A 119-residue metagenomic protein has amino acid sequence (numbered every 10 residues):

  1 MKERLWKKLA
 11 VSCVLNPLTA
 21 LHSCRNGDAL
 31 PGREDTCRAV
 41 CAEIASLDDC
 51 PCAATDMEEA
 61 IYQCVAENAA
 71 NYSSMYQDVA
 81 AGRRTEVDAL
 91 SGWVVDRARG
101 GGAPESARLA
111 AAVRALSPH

Functional and structural regions predicted by a protein language model:
M1-W6, T55-E59: All-alpha amphipathic helical-bundle segments outside canonical DNA-binding/catalytic cores that form hydrophobic
K2-A45: Active-site-proximal catalytic alpha-helix in oxidoreductases
R38-H119: NAD(P)-dependent Rossmann-like dehydrogenase/reductase catalytic/cofactor-binding core
